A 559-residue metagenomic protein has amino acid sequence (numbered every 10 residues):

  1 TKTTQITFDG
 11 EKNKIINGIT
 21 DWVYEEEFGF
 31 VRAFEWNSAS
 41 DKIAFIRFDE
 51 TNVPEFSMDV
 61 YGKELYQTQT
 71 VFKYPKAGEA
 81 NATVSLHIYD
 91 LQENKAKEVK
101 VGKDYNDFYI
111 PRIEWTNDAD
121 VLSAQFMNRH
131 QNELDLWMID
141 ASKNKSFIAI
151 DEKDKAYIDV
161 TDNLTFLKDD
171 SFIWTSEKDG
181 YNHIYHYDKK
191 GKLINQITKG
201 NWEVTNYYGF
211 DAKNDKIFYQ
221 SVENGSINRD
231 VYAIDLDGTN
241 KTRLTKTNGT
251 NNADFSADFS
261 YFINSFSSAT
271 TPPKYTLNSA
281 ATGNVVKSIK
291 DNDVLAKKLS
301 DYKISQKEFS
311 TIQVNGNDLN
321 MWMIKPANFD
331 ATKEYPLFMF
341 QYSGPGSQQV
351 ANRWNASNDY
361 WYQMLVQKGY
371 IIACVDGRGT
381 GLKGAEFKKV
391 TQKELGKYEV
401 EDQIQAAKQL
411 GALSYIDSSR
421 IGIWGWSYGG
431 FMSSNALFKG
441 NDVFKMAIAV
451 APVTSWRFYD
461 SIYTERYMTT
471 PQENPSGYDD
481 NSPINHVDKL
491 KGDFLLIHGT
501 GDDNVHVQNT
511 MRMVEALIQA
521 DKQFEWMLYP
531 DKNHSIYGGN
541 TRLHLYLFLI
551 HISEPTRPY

Functional and structural regions predicted by a protein language model:
T3-E11, K97-K100, S146-D151, I194-K199 (+2 more regions): Beta-propeller fold detector
I6-F34, K42-K100, G283-K297, Q349-D359: Predominantly five- to eight-bladed beta-propeller fold
N13-K42, T70-S85, G102-M127, E133-M138 (+8 more regions): Conserved beta-propeller blade repeats
V31, P54-E55, A119, N252-S553 (+1 more regions): Serine-hydrolase catalytic core recognition
D41, I46, N195-I197, Y208-L295: N-terminal targeting or regulatory segments adjacent to alpha/beta-hydrolase or S9 domains
V53-M58, T83-S85, Q131-W137, G180-Y185 (+2 more regions): Structural motif
D90-N94, D140-N144, D188-K192, D235-T239 (+1 more regions): Short loop/turn segments that connect beta-strands within beta-propeller blades
